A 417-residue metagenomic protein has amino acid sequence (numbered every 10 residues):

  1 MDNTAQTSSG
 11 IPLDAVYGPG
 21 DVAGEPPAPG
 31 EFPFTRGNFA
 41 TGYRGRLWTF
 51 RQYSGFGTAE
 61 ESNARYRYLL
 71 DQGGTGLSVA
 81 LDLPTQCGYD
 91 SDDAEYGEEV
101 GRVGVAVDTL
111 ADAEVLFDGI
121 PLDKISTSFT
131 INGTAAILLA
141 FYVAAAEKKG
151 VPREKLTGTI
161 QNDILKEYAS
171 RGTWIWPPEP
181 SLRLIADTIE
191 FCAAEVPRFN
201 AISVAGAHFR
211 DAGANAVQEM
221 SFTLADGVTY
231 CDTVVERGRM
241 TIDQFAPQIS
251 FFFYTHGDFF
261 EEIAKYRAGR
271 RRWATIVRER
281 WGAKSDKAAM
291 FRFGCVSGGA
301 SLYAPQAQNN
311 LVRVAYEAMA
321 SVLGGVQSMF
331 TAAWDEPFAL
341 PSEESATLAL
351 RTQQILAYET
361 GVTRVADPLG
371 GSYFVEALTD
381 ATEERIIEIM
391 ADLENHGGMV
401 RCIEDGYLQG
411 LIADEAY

Functional and structural regions predicted by a protein language model:
M1-H256, E261-E262, R280, K287-G294 (+2 more regions): Catalytic alpha/beta active-site cores
A5-A23, A28, F32-F34, L83 (+3 more regions): Flexible, glycine-rich loop/tail regions that form catalytic "lids" or insertion modules at the edges of active sites
N63, L139-A140, V217, I263-R267 (+2 more regions): Conserved strand-to-helix beginnings and helix N-cap segments that scaffold or border functional pockets
E98-R102, K166-I175, F209-G213, F253-D258 (+5 more regions): Short beta-alpha connecting loops at secondary-structure transitions that line or flank enzyme active sites
D108, I131-T134, K148, R171-C192 (+6 more regions): Phosphate/diphosphate-binding loops
L139, L224, Y266-R270, A349 (+1 more regions): Hydrophobic face of alpha-helices
D232, Y254, A268-G282, Y316-L323 (+6 more regions): Hydrophobic alpha-helix feature that most strongly marks membrane-spanning transmembrane helices and their immediate
T241-F245, A283-S297, P305-W334, P341-A366 (+2 more regions): Flexible glycine/proline-rich, aromatic-decorated loop/lid segments
